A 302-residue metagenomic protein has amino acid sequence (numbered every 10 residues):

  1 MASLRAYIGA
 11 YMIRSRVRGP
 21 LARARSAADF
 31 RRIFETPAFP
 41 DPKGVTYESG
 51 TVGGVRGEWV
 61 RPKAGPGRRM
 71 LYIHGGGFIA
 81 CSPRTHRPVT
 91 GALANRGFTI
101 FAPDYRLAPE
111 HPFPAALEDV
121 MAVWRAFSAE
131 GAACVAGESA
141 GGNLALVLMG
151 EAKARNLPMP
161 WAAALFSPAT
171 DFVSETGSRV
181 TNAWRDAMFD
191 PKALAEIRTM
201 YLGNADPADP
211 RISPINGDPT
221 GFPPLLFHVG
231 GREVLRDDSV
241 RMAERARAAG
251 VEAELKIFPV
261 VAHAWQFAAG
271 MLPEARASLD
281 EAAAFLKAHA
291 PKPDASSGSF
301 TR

Functional and structural regions predicted by a protein language model:
M1-P62, P291-R302: A glycine/proline-hinged amphipathic helix-loop "lid/cap" segment that gates access to hydrophobic ligand pockets
G44, E48-R302: Alpha/beta-hydrolase superfamily serine-hydrolase fold, recognizing
